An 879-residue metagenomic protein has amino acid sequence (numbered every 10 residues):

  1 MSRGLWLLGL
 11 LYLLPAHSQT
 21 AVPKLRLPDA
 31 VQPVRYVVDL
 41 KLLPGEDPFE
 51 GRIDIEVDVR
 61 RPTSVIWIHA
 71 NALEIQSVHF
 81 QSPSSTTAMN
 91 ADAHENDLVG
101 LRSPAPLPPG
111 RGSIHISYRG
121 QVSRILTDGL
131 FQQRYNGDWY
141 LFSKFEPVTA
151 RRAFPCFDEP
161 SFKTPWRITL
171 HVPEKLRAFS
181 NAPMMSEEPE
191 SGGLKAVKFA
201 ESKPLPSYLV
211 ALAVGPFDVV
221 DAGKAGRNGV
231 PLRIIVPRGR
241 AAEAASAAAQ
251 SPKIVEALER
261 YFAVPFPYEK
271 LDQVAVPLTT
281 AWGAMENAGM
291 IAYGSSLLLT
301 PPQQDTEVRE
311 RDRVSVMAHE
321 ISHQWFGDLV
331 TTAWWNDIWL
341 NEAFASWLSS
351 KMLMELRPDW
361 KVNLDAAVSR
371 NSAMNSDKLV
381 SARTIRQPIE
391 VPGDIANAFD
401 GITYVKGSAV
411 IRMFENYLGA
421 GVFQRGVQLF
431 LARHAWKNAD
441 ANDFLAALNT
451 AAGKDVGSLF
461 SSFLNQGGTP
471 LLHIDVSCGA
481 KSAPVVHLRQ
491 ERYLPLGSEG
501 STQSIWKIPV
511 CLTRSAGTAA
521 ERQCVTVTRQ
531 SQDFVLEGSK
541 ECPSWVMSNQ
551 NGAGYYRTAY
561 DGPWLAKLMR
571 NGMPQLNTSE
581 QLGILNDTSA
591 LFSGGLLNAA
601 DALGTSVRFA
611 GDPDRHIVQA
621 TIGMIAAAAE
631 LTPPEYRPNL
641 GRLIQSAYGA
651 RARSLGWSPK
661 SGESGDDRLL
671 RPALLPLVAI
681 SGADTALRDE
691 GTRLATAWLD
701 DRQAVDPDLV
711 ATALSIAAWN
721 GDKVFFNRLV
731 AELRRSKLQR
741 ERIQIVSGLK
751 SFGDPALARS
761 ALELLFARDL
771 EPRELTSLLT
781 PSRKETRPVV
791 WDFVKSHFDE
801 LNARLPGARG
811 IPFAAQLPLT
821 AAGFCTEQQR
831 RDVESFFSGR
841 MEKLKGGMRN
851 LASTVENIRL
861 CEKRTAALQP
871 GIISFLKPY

Functional and structural regions predicted by a protein language model:
H17-E50, N136-W139, P160, G457: N-terminal, polar/Ser/Thr-rich
L25-P28, P108, S117-R167, G215-A222 (+3 more regions): Glycine/proline-rich low-complexity spacer/linker segments in large multi-domain proteins
G51, S143-V148, P155-A318, W347-S350 (+5 more regions): Hydrophobic helix-coil surface modules that form long, contiguous segments used for peptide/substrate interaction
D54-A72, R167-P173, R489-C511: Surface-exposed beta-strand/loop patches in extracellular or lumenal glycoproteins
A72-Y135, S191-G193, S531-E541: A surface-exposed beta-strand-loop module
I75, F199, R227-E499, A627 (+5 more regions): Hydrophobic alpha-helical and helix-loop surface patches within well-folded domains that function as non-catalytic
I75-Q81, V456-G457, G467-N549: Beta-strand-rich binding/interaction modules
R370-N371, G401, H487, G500 (+3 more regions): Long, ordered, helix-rich scaffold segments
